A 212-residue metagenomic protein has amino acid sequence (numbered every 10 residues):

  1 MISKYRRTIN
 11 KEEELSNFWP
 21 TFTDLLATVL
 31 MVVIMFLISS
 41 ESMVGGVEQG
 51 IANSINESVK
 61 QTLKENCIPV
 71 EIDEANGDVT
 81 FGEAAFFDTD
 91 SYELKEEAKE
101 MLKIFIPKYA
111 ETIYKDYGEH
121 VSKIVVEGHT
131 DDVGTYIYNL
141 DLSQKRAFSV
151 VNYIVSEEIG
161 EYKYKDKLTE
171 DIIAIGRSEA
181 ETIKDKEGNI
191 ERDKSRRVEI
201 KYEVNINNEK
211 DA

Functional and structural regions predicted by a protein language model:
M1-I55: Short terminal targeting/anchoring segments
V47-V70: N-proximal, solvent-exposed amphipathic alpha-helical segments enriched in charged/polar residues
I51, D90-M101, G118, G134 (+2 more regions): Extracytoplasmic/periplasmic, Sec-exported soluble proteins
A52-S54, L102-P107, F148-V151: Well-ordered, non-membrane alpha-helical segments in soluble/globular domains
V59-L63, I72, F87, S91-V125 (+3 more regions): Periplasmic peptidoglycan-binding/anchoring modules of Gram-negative envelope and division proteins
E74, F81-A85, G128-T130, V204: Short, small-residue-rich loop/turn micro-motifs
A75-G77, F81-E83, D90, H120-S122 (+2 more regions): Envelope-exposed proteins and targeting segments
E127-N207: Periplasmic OmpA-like peptidoglycan-binding domain that tethers envelope proteins to the cell wall
